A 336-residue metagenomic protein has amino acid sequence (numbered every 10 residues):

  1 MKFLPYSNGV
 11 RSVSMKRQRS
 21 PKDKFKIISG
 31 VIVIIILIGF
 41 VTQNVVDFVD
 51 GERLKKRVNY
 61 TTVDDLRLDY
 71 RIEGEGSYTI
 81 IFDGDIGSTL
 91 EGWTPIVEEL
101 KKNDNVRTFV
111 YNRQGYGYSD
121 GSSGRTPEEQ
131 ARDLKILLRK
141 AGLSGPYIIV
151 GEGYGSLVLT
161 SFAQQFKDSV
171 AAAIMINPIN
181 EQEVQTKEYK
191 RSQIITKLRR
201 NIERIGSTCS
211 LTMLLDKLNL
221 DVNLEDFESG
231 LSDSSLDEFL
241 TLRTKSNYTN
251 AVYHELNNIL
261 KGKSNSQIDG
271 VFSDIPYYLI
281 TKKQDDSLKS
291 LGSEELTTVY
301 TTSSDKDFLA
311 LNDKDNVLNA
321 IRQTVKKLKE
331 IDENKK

Functional and structural regions predicted by a protein language model:
K2-Y78, K102-V106, K329-K336: Alpha/beta-hydrolase fold catalytic core
L4-V10, E294-K336: Catalytic active-site module of serine/aspartate enzymes centered on a nucleophile-bearing elbow/loop
I72-Y118: Conserved HGGG/HGGXW glycine-rich cap/lid loop of the alpha/beta-hydrolase fold
V110-V150: Active-site loop/oxyanion-hole signature of alpha/beta-hydrolase fold enzymes
N112-Y116, I179, S304-D305: Short beta-to-alpha linker loops that shape the active-site pocket of alpha/beta-hydrolase fold enzymes
G145-Y189: Conserved hydrolase catalytic core segment
T186-F239, Y253-N265: Helix-rich cap/lid subdomain of alpha/beta-hydrolase
S232-S293, T298, S303: Conserved serine/cysteine hydrolase catalytic core
